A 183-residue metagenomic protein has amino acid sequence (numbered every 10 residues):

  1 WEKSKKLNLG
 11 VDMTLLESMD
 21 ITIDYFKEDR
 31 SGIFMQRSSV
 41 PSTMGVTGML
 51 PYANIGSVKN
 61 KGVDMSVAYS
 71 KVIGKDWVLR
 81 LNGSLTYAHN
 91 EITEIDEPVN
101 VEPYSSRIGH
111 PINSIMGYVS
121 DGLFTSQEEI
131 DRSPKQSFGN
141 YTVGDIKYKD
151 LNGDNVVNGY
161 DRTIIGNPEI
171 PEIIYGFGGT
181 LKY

Functional and structural regions predicted by a protein language model:
W1-D20, G48-G74, H110-P111, I115-M116 (+1 more regions): Outer-membrane beta-barrel signature, preferentially recognizing the C-terminal barrel domain of Gram-negative
W1-M44, T86, G144: Membrane-embedded beta-barrel scaffold of Gram-negative outer-membrane proteins
L9, I21, L79-L81, F177 (+1 more regions): Transmembrane beta-strands of outer-membrane beta-barrel proteins
D12, D24, S66-A68, S84 (+1 more regions): Residue-level recognition of well-ordered beta-strand positions that form the cores of beta-sheet-rich folds across
L15-E17, D29, V67-I73, L79-L81 (+2 more regions): Outer-membrane beta-barrel proteins
R37-L50, N152-Y160: Flexible, solvent-exposed coil segments and beta strand-coil junctions, predominantly the extracellular/periplasmic
P51, I92, Y175-F177: Residue-level marker for the onset of beta-strands and adjacent loop->beta junctions in well-ordered domains
A53, V72-E169: Conserved small-residue
